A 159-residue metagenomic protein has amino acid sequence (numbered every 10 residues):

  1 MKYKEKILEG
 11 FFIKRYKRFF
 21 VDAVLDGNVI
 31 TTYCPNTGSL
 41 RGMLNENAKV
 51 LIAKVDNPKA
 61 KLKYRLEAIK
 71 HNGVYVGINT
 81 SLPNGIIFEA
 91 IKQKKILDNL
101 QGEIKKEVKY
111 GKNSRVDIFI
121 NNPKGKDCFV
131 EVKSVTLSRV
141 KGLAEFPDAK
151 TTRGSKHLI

Functional and structural regions predicted by a protein language model:
K4-K14: Structural detector for short beta-strands of small beta-barrel domains
K14, K54-K59: Short, charged beta-turn/beta-strand-edge "cap" motif at the junction between a beta-strand and an adjacent loop
K17-D22: Short aromatic-glycine-enriched beta-strand elements
N28, N45-A48, L137-L143, I159: Long C-terminal interaction/binding lobes of large macromolecular proteins
I30-L40: Short alpha-helix capping/helix-loop boundary micro-motifs
G38-L51: Short nucleic-acid-contacting surface segments enriched for D/E, G, S/T with interspersed K/R
N57-V74: OB-fold/S1-family single-stranded nucleic acid-binding modules
H71-S81, D98-T136, R153-K156: Active-site metal-binding core of divalent-cation-utilizing nuclease and nuclease-like domains
